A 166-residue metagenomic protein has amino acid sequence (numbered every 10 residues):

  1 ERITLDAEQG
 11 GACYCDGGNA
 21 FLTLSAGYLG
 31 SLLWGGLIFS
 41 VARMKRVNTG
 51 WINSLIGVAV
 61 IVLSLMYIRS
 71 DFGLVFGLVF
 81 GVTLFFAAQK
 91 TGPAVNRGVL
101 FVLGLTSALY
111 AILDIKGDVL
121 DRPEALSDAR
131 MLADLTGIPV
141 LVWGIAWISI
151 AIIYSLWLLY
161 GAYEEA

Functional and structural regions predicted by a protein language model:
E1-A20: Small-residue-rich helix-interface/hinge motifs
G17-F21, R43-R46, S64-G73, K90-V95: Membrane-interface helix caps and helix-loop-helix hairpins in membrane proteins
F21-L32, Y67-G77, L141-S149: Membrane-interface loop-to-helix entry segments
S25-S54: Ordered, amphipathic secondary-structure segments that act as subunit-interaction surfaces in large macromolecular
L33-I38, L55-S64, L78-F86: Hydrophobic, membrane-inserted alpha-helices
V47-V58, G73-V82, N96-G104: Cytoplasmic-side transmembrane-helix entry/capping segments in multi-pass membrane proteins
G57-Y67, L105-D114: Aromatic-anchored segments of alpha-helical transmembrane domains
P123-L141: Short, membrane-exposed interhelical loops at transmembrane-helix boundaries
